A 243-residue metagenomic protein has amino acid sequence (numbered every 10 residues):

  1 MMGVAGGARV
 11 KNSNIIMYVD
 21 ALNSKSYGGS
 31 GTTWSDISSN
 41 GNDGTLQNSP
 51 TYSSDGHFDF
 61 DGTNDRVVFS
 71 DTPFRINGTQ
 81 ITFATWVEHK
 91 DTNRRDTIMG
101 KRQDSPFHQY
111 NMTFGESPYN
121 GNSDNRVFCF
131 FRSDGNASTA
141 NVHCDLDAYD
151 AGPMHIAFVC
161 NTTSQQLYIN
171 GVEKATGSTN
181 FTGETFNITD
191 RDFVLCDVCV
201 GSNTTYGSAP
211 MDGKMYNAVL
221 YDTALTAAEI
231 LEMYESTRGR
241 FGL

Functional and structural regions predicted by a protein language model:
M1-N64, I230-L243: Extracytoplasmic low-complexity segments
M2, D134, I188-Y216: Extracellular glycan-interaction patches encoded by glycine-rich segments
G6-A8, H108-E116, N120, S138-V142 (+1 more regions): Parallel beta-helix/beta-solenoid repeats that form elongated, surface-exposed shafts/blades used for receptor binding
R9-N14, D71-F83, D104, C144-G152 (+2 more regions): Extracellular/lumenal carbohydrate-interaction signature centered on repeated Trp-anchored short motifs
G29, W34, Q47, D61-F128 (+4 more regions): Extracellular glycan-recognition modules
F128-H155: Short, aromatic/His-centered strand-loop micro-motif at the edge of beta-sheets
G152-Q166: Localized edge beta-strand/strand-to-loop motifs within extracellular or lumenal beta-rich domains
N170-F193: Short, solvent-exposed beta-strand-to-loop segments that form ligand-recognition rims of beta-rich domains
